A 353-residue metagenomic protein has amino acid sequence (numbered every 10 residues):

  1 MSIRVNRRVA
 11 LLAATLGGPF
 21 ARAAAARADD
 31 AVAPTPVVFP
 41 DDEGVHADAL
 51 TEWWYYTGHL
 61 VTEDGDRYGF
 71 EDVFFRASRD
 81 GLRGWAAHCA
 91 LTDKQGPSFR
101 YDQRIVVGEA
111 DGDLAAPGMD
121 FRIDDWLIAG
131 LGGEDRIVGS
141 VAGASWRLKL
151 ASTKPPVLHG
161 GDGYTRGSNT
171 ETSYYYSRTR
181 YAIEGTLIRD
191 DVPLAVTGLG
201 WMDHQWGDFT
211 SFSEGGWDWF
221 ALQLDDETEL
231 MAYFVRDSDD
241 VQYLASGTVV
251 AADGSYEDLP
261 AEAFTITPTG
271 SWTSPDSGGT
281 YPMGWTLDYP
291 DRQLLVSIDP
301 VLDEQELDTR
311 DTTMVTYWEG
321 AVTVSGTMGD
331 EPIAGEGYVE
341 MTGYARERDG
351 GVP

Functional and structural regions predicted by a protein language model:
M1-L16: N-terminal secretory signal peptides and thylakoid transit peptides that target proteins across membranes
I3, A26-R27: Intrinsic disorder/low-complexity signature
R7-L11, A25, V107: Sequence-pattern detector for short linear motifs and compositional/periodic biases rather than a specific fold
G18-A24: C-terminal segment of classical bacterial N-terminal signal peptides
R27-P353: Structured soluble/peripheral alpha/beta segments that form catalytic or ligand/cofactor-binding pockets
